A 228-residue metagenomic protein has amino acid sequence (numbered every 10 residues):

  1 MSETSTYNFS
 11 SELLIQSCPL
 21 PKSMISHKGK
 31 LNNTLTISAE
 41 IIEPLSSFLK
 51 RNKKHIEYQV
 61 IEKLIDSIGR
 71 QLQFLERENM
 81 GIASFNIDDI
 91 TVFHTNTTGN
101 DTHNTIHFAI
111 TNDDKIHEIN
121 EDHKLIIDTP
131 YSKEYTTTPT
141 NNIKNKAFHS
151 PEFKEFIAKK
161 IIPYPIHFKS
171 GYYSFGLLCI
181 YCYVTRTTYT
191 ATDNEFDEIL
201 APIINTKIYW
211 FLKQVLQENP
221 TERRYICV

Functional and structural regions predicted by a protein language model:
C18-Q59: Conserved structural core of kinase catalytic domains
L64-I65: Activation segment signature within eukaryotic-like protein kinase domains
L72-T95, G99, T105-H107: Catalytic-loop of the protein kinase fold
D128-I157: Conserved activation segment of eukaryotic-like protein kinases, specifically the C-terminal portion of the activation
F153-F168: Conserved end of the kinase activation segment
I203-E218: Conserved C-terminal C-lobe helix
L216-V228: A conserved short helix/loop substructure at the end of the activation segment of eukaryotic-like protein kinase domains
